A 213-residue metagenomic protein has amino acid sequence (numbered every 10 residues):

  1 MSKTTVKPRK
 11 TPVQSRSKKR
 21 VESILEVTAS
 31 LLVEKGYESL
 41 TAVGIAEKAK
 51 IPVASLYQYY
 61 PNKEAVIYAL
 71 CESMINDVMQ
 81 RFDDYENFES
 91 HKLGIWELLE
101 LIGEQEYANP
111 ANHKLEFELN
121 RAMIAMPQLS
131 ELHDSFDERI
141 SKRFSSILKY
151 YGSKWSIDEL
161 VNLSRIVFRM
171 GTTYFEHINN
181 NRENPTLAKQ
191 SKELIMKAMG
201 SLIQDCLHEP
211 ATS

Functional and structural regions predicted by a protein language model:
M1-K19, L207-S213: N-terminal intrinsically disordered/low-complexity leader segments
K19-T28, I45, L70-V78: Generic hydrophobic, amphipathic alpha-helix propensity
S23, L31-A65: Helix-turn-helix
A69, D83-A111, V167: Hydrophobic alpha-helical connector segments
M79-F82, E100-L101, A108-N112, Q128-G152 (+2 more regions): Amphipathic alpha-helical packing segments from all-alpha helical-bundle domains
F82-S90, K114-I124, Y151, I178-R182 (+1 more regions): Secondary-structure edge/capping motif, primarily at the C-terminal ends of alpha-helices and the immediately following
Y150-A198, P210-S213: Hydrophobic/aromatic-rich alpha-helical bundle segments in the mid-to-C-terminal region
